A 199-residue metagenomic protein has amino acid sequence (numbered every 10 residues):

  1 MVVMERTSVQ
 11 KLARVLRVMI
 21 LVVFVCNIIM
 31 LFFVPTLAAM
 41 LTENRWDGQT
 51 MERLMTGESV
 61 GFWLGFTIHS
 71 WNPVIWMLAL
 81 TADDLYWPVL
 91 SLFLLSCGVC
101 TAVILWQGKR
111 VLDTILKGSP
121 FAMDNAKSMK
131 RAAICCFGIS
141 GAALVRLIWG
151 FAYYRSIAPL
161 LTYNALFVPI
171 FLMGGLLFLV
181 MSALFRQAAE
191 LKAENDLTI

Functional and structural regions predicted by a protein language model:
M1-V9: Short, Lys/Arg-rich, polar N-terminal cytosolic tail immediately upstream of the first transmembrane signal-anchor
S8-M30: Alpha-helical transmembrane segments and their helix-start/interface "positive-inside/aromatic belt" motifs in integral
F24-M30, S96-I104, A133, F137-L144 (+1 more regions): Hydrophobic alpha-helical transmembrane segments of multi-pass integral membrane proteins
I28-R45, A102-L105, V145-R155: Transmembrane helix-loop junctions and nearby membrane-interface residues
R45-I68, L94-A102, I139-S140, E194-T198: Alpha-helical transmembrane segments of integral membrane proteins, especially early/N-terminal helices
W71-G98: Individual transmembrane alpha-helix segments
K109-S128: Membrane-helix boundary/interface segments in integral membrane proteins
D124-I199: Alpha-helical transmembrane segments of multi-pass integral membrane proteins, characterized by long hydrophobic
